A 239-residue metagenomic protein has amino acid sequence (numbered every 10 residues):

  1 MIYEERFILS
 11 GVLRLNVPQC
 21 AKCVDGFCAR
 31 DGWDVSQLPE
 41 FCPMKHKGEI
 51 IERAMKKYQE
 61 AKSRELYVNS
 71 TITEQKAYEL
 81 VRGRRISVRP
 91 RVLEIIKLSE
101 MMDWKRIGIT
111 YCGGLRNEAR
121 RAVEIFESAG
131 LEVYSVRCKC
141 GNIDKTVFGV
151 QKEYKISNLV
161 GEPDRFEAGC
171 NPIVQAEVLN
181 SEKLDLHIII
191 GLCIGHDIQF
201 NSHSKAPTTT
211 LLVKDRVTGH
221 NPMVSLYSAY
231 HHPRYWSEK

Functional and structural regions predicted by a protein language model:
M1-K239: An N-terminal assembly and electron-transfer interface module characteristic of large anaerobic redox and radical
